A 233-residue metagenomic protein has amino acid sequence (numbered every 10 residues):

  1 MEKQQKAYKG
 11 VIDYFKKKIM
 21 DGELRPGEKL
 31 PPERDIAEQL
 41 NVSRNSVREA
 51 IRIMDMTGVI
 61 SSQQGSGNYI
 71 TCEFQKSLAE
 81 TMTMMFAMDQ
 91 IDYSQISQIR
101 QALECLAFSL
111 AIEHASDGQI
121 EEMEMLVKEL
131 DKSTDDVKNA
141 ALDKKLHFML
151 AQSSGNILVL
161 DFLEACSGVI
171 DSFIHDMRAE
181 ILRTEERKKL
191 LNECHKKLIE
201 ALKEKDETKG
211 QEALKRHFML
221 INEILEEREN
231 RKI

Functional and structural regions predicted by a protein language model:
M1-I99, L103, S109, E113: Short linear motifs at protein or domain termini
K3, R48, A115-D117, L142-D143 (+2 more regions): Juxtamembrane/interface motifs at transmembrane-helix termini
K16, M20-D21, A151, I199 (+1 more regions): Solvent-exposed, non-membrane alpha-helical residues enriched in polar/charged side chains
P32, G155-I157, K205-E207: Short loop-to-helix capping motifs
E73-M149, E186-E212: All-alpha effector-binding/dimerization core of bacterial HTH-type transcriptional repressors
G118, I157-L158: Cytosolic histidine kinase catalytic core of two-component systems
D131, V169-I233: C-terminal all-alpha effector/ligand-binding and dimerization domain of prokaryotic HTH-type transcriptional repressors
L160-I170: Short, charge-rich, low-complexity alpha-helical interaction segments
